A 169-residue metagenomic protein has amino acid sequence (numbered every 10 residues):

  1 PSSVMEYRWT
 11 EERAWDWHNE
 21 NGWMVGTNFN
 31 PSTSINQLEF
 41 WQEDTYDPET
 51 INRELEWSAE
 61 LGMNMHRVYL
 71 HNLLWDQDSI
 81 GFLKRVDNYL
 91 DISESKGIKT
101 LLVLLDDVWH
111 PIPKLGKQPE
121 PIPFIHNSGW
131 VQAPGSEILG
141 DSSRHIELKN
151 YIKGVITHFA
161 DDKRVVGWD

Functional and structural regions predicted by a protein language model:
V4-D169: Active-site mouth of glycoside hydrolases
